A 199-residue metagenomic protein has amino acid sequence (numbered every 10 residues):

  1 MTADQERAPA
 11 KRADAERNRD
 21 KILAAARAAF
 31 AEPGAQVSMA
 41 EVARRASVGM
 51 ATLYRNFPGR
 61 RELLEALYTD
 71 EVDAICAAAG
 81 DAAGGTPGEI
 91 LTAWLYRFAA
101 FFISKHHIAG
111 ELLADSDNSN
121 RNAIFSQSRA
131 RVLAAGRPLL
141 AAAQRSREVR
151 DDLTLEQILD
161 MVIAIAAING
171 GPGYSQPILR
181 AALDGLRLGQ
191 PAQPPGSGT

Functional and structural regions predicted by a protein language model:
M1-Q36, A40-R45, E62-E65: Basic, helix-initiating cap at the start of DNA-binding domains
S38, C76, H107-A114, D152-L153 (+1 more regions): Short, hydrophobic secondary-structure boundary micro-motifs
S47-F57: Short hydrophobic/aromatic patch on the recognition helix
F57, L64-E71, K105: Alpha-helical DNA-contacting segments of helix-turn-helix folds
A66, A77-S104: Hydrophobic alpha-helical connector segments
D73, S119-G173: Amphipathic alpha-helical packing segments from all-alpha helical-bundle domains
L95-N120, Q157-D160: Amphipathic alpha-helical segments used for helix-helix packing
I168, P172, L179-P191, G198: Conserved NTP phosphate-binding and transfer environment spanning the P-loop NTPase/kinase superfamily
